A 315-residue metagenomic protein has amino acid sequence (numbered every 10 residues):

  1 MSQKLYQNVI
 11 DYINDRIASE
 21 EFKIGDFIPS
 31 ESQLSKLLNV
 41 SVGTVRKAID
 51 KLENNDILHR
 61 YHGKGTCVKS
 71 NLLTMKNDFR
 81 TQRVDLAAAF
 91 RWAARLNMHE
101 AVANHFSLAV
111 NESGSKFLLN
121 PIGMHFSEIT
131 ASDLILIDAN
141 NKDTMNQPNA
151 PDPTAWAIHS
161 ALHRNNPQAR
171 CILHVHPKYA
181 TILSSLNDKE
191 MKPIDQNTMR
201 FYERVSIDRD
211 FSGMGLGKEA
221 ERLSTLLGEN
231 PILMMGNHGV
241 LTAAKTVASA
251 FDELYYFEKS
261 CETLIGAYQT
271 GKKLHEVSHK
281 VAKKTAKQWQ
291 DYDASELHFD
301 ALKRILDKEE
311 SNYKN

Functional and structural regions predicted by a protein language model:
M1-G43, K47-D50, N54-H59, K64 (+1 more regions): Extreme N-terminal segment that seeds HTH/winged-HTH DNA-binding domains in transcriptional regulators
S32, C67-V68, T242, Q269: Positions that flank functional sites
L73-N315: Glycine-rich flexible loops
